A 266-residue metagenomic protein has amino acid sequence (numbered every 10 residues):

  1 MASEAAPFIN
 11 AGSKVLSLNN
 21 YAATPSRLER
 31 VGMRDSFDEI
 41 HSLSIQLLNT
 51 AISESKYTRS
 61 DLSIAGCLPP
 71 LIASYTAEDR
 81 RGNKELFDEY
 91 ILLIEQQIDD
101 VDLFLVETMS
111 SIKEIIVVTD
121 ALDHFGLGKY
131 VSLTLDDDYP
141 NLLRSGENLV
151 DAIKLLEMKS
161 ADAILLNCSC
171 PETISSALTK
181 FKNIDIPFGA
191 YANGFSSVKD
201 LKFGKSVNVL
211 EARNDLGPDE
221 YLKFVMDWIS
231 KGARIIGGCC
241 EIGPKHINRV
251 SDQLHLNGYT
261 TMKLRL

Functional and structural regions predicted by a protein language model:
M1-L266: Domain-level signal for soluble alpha/beta catalytic cores
